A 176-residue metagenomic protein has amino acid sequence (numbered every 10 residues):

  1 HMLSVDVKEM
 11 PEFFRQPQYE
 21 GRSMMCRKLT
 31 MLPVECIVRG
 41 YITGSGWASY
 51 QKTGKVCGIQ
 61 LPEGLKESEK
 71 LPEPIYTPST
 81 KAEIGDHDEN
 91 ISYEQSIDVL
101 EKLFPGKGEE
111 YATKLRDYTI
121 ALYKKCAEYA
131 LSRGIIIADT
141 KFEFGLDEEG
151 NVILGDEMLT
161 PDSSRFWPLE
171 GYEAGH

Functional and structural regions predicted by a protein language model:
H1-E83: Active-site loop/lid in soluble adenylation, ligation, and acyl-transfer enzymes
M24, K28, R116, T140: Short, charged/polar micro-motifs that form catalytic or ligand-binding hotspots
V38, R133-G150: Active-site acidic catalytic loop and adjacent metal/ATP-binding pocket of ATP-dependent phosphoryl transfer enzymes
K52-C57, I91, M158-L159: Short, surface-exposed, charged loop/turn segments at secondary-structure junctions
E67-K107: Residues forming anionic-ligand binding surfaces in small-molecule and nucleic-acid pockets of primarily soluble enzymes
T77-E83, Y123-I136, M158-S164: Phosphate-binding core of ATP-grasp and ATP-grasp-like enzymes
K102-A138: A long amphipathic alpha-helix within ATP-dependent nucleotide-binding catalytic cores
F142-H176: Catalytic activation segment of kinase domains across protein kinase-like and atypical kinase folds
